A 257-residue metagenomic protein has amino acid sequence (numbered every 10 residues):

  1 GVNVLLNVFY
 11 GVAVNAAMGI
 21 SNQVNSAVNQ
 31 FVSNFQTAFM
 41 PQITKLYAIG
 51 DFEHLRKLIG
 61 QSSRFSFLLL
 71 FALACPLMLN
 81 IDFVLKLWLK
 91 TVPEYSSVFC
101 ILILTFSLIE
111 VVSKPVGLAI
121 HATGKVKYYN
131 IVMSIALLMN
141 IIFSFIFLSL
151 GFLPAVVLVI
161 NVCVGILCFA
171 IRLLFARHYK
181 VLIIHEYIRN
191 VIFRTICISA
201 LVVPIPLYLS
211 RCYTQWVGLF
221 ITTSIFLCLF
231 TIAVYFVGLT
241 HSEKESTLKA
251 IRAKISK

Functional and structural regions predicted by a protein language model:
G1-L6, Y10, F39-M40, N80-L85: Hydrophobic/aromatic end-of-helix segments at the C-terminal termini of transmembrane alpha-helices
L5-S26, E94-C100: Interfacial/gating helices of multi-pass transporter permease domains
Y10-A13, Y47-G50, G124-V126, G151-F152: Membrane-helix interface residues
S21, N25-S63, G117-A122: Helix-loop junctions and terminal segments of transmembrane helices in multi-pass membrane transport/translocation
N22, L58, S63-M78, M133-L137 (+2 more regions): Short alpha-helical transmembrane segments in multi-pass integral membrane proteins
V32, R56-V111, L138-I146, A200 (+3 more regions): Alpha-helical transmembrane segments of multi-pass membrane transport and lipid-handling proteins
G124-K127, S134-A170, R177-H178, L182 (+1 more regions): Membrane-interface helix-loop junctions in multi-pass transport and translocation proteins
R177-H185, P206-K257: Membrane-proximal transmembrane or re-entrant/amphipathic helices at the cytosolic face
